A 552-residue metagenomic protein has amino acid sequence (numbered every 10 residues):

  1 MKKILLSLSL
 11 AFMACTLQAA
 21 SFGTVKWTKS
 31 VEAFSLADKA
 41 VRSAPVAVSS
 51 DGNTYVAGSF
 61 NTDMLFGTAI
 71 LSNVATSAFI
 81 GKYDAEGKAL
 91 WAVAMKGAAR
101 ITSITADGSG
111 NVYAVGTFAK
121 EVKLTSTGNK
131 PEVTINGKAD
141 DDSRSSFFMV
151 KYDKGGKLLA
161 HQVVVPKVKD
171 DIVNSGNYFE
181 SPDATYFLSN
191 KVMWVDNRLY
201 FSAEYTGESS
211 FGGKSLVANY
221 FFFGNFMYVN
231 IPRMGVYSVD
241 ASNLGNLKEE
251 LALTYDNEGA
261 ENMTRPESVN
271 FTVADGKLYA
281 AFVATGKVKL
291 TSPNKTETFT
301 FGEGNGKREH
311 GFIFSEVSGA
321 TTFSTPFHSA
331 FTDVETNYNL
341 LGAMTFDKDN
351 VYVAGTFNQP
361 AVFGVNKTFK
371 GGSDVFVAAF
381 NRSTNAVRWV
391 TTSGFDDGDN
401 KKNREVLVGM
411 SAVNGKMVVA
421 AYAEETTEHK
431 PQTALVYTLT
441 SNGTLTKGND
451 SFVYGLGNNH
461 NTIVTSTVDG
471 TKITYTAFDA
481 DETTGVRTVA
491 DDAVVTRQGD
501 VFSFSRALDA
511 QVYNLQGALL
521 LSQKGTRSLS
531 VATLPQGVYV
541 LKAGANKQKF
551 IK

Functional and structural regions predicted by a protein language model:
M1-T24: Bacterial Sec-dependent N-terminal signal peptides
L5-S7, A14, A47, D107 (+2 more regions): Intrinsically disordered, low-complexity segments
S9-A14, G128, L251, N294 (+5 more regions): Generic low-complexity, intrinsically disordered sequence content enriched in small uncharged/hydrophobic residues
S9-F12, N461, A543: A generic structural signal for short, non-catalytic loop/turn and secondary-structure boundary residues
T16-L17, H310-G311, S528: Hydrophobic alpha-helical segments
A20-G485: A sequence-level/structural motif corresponding to short, flexible coil/turn segments enriched in small polar residues
A490-K552: C-terminal outer-membrane/trafficking sorting elements
